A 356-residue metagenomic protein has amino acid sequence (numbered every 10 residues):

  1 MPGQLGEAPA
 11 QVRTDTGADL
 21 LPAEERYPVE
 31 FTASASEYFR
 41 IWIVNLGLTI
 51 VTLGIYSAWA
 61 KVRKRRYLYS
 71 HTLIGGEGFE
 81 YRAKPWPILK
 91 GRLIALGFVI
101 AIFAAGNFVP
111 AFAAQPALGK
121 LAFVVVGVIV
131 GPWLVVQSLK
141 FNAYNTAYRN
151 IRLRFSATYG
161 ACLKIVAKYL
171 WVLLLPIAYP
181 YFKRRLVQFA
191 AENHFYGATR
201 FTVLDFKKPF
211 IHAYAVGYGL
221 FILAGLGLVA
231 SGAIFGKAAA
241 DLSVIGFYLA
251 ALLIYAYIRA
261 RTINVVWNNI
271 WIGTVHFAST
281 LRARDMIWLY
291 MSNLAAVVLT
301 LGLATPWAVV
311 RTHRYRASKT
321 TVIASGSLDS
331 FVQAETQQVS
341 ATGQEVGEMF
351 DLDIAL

Functional and structural regions predicted by a protein language model:
M1, T300, Q338-L356: Long, low-complexity, intrinsically disordered cytosolic termini of multi-pass membrane proteins
G6-V44, A60-L93, S138-V166, F182-G217 (+2 more regions): Membrane-interface extramembranous regions at the lipid-water interface
I43-V62, V166-R185, M291-R311: Hydrophobic, aromatic-rich membrane-embedded alpha-helical segments
G47-L48, L89-A105, V126-L134, K168-V172 (+2 more regions): Hydrophobic alpha-helical transmembrane segments of multi-pass integral membrane proteins
I102-G127, L223-Y255, R259, V309 (+2 more regions): Membrane-helix interface segments in multi-pass membrane proteins
V124, A213, G217, A240-L252 (+3 more regions): Pore-lining and gate-forming transmembrane alpha-helices of multi-pass membrane transport proteins
L174-F195, H212-A233, G246, A250 (+1 more regions): Hydrophobic alpha-helical segments embedded in or immediately adjacent to the lipid bilayer of multipass inner-membrane
